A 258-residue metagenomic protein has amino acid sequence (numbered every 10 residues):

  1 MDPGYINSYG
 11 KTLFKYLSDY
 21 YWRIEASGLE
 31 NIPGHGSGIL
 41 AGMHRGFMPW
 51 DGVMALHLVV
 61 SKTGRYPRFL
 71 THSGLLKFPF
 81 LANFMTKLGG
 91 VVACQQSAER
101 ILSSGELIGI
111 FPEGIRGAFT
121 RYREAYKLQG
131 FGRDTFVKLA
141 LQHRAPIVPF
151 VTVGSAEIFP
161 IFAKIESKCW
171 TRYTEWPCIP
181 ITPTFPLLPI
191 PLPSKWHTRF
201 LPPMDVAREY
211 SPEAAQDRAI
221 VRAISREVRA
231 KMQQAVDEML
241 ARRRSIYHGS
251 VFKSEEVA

Functional and structural regions predicted by a protein language model:
M1-L58, T63-Q96, D237-A258: Membrane-anchoring hydrophobic helices of lipid-metabolizing enzymes
M1-Y9, R100-A258: Non-catalytic C-terminal accessory region of glycerolipid acyltransferases and related lyso-lipid remodeling enzymes
